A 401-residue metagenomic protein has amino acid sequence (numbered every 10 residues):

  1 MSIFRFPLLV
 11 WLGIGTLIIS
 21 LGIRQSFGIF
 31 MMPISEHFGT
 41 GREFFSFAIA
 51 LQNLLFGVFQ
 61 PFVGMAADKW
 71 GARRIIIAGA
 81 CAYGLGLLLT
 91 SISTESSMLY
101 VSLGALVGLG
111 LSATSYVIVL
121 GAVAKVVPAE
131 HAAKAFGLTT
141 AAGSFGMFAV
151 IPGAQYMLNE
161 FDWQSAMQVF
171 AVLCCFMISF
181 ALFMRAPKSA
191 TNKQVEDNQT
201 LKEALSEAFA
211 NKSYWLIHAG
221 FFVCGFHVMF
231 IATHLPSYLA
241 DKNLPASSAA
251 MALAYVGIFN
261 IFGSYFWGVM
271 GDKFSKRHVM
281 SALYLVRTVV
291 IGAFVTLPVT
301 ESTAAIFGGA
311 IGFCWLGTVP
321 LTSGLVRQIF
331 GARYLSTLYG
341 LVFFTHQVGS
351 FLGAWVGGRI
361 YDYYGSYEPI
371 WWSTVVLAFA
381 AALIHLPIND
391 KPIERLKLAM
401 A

Functional and structural regions predicted by a protein language model:
I18, M98-T114, F222, T303-G317: Hydrophobic core of transmembrane alpha-helices in multi-pass small-molecule transporters, especially MFS/SLC-type
Q25, N53-P61, M147-F148, G257-Y265 (+2 more regions): Residue-level signature of mid-helix packing/kink "hotspots" within the transmembrane helices of 12-pass Major
F27-M31, N211-W267: Extracytoplasmic gate region of multi-pass secondary transporters
V58-S97, G271, R277: Conserved MFS/SLC helix-loop-helix module at the cytosolic interface between two early adjacent transmembrane helices
L103-A141, G331: Cytoplasmic helix-loop-helix junction between adjacent transmembrane helices in 12-TM secondary transporters
T139-S189: Helix-loop-helix hairpin linking two adjacent transmembrane segments in secondary transporters
R185-E203, E394-M400: Flexible cytoplasmic inter-helical loops of multi-pass small-molecule transporters
F230, A254-N260, S264-F266, G271-L325: C-terminal transmembrane helical hairpin of 12-TM major facilitator-type secondary transporters
